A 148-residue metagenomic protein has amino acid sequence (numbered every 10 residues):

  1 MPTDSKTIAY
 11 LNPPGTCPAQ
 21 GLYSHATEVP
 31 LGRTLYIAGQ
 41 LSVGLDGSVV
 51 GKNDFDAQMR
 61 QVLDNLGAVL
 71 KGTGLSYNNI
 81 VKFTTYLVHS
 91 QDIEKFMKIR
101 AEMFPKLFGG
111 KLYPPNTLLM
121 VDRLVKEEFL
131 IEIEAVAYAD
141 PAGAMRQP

Functional and structural regions predicted by a protein language model:
M1-D64, A68-V81, L87-P148: N-terminal presequence-like segments and the immediate start of the first folded domain
